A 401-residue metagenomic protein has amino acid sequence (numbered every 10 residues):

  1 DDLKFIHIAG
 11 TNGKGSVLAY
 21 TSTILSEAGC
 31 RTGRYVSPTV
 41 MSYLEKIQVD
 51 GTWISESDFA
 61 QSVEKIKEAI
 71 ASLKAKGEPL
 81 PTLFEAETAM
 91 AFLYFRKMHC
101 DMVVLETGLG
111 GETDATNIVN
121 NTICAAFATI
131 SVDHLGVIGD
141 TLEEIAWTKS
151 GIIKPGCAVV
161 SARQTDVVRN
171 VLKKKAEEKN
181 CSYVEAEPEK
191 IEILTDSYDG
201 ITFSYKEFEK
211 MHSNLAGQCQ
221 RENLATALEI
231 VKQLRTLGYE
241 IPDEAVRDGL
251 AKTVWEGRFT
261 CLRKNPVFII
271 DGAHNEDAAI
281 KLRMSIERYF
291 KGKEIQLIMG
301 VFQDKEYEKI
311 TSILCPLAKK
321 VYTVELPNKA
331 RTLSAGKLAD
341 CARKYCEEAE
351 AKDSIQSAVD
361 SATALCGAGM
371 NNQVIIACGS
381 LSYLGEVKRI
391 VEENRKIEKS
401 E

Functional and structural regions predicted by a protein language model:
D1-V40, C124-A126: Walker A (P-loop) phosphate-binding motif
E27-N120, G136-I138, D166: ATP-dependent carboxylate-amine ligase catalytic core
V36-P38, A162-R163, K175-S197, N214-Q218 (+6 more regions): Beta-strand->loop->alpha-helix junctions that form or flank phosphate-binding loops in nucleotide-handling enzymes
P38, E87-V137, N170-K210: Extended acidic/charged loop-beta regions that coordinate divalent cations and stabilize anionic phosphate/carboxylate
K97, M102-T107, T113-A126, I130-H134 (+2 more regions): Nucleotide phosphate-binding/pyrophosphate-handling subdomain across enzymes that bind or process nucleotide phosphates
A146-P155: Membrane-proximal helix-turn-helix segments that form the acceptor-binding/catalytic region of lipid-linked
T165-V184, D199, V267-I270, E276 (+1 more regions): C-terminal helical cap/extension that packs against the catalytic core of soluble nucleotide-cofactor enzymes
L381-E401: Glycine/aspartate-rich loop-and-adjacent alpha/beta segment that forms the canonical ThDP
